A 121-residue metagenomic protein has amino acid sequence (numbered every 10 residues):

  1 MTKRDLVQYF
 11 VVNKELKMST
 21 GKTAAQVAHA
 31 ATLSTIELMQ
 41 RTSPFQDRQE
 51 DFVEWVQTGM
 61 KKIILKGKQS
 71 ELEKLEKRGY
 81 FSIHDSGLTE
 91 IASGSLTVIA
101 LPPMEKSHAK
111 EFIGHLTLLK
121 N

Functional and structural regions predicted by a protein language model:
M1-N121: Positively charged, small/polar-rich N-terminal and surface patches that mediate targeting and assembly and bind
